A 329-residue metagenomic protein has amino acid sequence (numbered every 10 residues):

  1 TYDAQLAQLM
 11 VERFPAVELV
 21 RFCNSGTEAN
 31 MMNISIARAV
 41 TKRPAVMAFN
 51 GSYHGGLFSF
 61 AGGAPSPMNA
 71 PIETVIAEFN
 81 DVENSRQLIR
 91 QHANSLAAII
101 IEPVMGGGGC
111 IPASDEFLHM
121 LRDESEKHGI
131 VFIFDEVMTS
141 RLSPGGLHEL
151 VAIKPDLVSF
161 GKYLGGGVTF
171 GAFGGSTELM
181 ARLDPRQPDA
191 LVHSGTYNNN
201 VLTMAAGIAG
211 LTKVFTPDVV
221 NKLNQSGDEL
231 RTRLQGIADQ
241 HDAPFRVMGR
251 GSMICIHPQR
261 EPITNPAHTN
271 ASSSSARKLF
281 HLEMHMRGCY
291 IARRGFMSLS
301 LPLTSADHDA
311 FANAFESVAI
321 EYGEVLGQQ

Functional and structural regions predicted by a protein language model:
T1-Q329: Conserved N-terminal phosphate-binding loop of PLP-dependent enzymes in the Aspartate aminotransferase
